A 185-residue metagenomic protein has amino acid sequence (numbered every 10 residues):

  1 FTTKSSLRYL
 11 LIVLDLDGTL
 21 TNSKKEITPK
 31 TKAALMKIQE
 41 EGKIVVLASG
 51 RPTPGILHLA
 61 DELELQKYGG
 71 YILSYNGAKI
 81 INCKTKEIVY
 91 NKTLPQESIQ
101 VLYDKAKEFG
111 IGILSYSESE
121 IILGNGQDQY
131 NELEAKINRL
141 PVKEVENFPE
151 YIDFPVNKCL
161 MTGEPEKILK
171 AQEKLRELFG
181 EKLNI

Functional and structural regions predicted by a protein language model:
F1-L14, E40: Non-catalytic pre-domain segments flanking phosphatase-related domains
T2-K4, E64-L65, Y151-D153: Solvent-exposed alpha-helices and their adjacent loops that cap or buttress functional pockets in soluble metabolic
R8-K25, L47, L102: Asp-based phosphoryl-transfer active-site loop
K24, P95, E164-P165: Short beta->alpha junction loops/turns
E26, P54-G55, E166-K167: Short alpha-helical
P29-Y130: Active-site phosphate-binding/coordination module
K105, F109-I185: Conserved acidic, metal-coordinating active-site core of Asp-based, Mg2+-dependent phosphoryl-transfer enzymes
